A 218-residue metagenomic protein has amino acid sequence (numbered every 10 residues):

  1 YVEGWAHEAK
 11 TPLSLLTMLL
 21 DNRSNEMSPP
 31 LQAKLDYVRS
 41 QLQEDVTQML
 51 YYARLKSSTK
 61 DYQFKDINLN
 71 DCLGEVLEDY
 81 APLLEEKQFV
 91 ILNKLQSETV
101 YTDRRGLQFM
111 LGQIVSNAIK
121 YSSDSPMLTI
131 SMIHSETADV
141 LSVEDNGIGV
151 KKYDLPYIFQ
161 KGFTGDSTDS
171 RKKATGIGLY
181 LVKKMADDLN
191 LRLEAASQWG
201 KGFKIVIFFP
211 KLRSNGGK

Functional and structural regions predicted by a protein language model:
S58-Y62, T99-T102: Conserved micro-motifs of the catalytic ATP-binding
L83-N93: Short conserved segments within the C-terminal catalytic ATPase subdomain
A118-I119: Short helix-loop "hinge" at the ATP-lid/N-box region of the Bergerat-fold HATPase_c
S125-T137: Short beta-strand/loop element within the Bergerat-fold HATPase_c
D145: Acidic ATP/Mg2+-coordinating residue in the GHKL
V150-F163: Short conserved segment of the HATPase_c
